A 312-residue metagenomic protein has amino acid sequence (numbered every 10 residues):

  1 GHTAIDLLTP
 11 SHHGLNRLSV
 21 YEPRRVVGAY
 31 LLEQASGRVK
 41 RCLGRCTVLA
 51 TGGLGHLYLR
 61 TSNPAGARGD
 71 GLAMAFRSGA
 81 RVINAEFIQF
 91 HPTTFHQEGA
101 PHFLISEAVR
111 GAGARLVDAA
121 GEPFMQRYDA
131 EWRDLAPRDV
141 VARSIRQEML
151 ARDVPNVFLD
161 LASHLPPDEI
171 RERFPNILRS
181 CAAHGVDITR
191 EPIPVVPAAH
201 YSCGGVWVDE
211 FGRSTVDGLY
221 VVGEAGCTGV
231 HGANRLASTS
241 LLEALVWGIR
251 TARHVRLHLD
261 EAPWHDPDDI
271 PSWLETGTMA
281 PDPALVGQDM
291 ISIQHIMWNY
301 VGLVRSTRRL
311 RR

Functional and structural regions predicted by a protein language model:
G1-R25: A conserved short coil-to-beta-strand element within the FAD-binding core of flavoproteins
P10-S11, V117-Q126, A130-D134, S144-E148 (+4 more regions): Glycine- and aromatic-enriched mobile tails/lids
A35, G44-C46, A50-G55, A225-G226: Glycine-/small-residue-rich beta->alpha transition segments that form the dinucleotide
A35, V39, Y58-G66, A100-L104 (+4 more regions): Alpha-helix capping and helix-loop boundary segments enriched in small/acidic/polar residues
G37-C46, T215-G218: Core beta-strand elements of the Rossmann-like FAD/NAD(P) dinucleotide-binding domain in flavoenzyme oxidoreductases
N63-F76, V82: Thiamine diphosphate
M74, A80-I193, L245, H254-D260 (+2 more regions): An anion/pyrophosphate-binding glycine-rich loop and adjacent beta-alpha core in soluble alpha-beta enzymes
N176-Y220: FAD/FMN-dependent oxidoreductases across multiple families
